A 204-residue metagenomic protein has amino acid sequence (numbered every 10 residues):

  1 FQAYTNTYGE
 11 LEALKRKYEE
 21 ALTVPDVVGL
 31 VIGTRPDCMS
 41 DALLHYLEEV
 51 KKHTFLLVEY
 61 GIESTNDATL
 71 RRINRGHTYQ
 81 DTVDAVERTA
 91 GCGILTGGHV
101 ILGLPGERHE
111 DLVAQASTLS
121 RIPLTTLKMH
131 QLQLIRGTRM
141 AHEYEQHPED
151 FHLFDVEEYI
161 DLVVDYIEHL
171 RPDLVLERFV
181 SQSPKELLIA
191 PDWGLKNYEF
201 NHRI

Functional and structural regions predicted by a protein language model:
F1, I32, Y60, G98 (+4 more regions): Conserved, mostly hydrophobic/aromatic
Q2-L11, P25-M39, F55-T82, T125-K128: Core AdoMet radical
E12-L22, E48, R108-T125, V156-E157 (+1 more regions): Short, electropositive alpha-helical surface patch
Y18-P25, H45-F55, E87-G91: Acidic (Asp/Glu)-rich catalytic clusters
D37-D41, R75, L104-A116, L153-I160: Active-site glycine- and acidic-residue-rich loops that bind and position anionic ligands or nucleotide-like cofactors
M39-F55, V83-D84, V113-P123, E168: Short amphipathic alpha-helices and their capping/turn segments at secondary-structure boundaries
D67, T89-D111, Q131-R136, E143-L153 (+1 more regions): Conserved strand-turn element in the central/C-terminal portion of the radical SAM core barrel that lines
T126, Q133-I204: Auxiliary Fe-S-binding modules of radical SAM enzymes
